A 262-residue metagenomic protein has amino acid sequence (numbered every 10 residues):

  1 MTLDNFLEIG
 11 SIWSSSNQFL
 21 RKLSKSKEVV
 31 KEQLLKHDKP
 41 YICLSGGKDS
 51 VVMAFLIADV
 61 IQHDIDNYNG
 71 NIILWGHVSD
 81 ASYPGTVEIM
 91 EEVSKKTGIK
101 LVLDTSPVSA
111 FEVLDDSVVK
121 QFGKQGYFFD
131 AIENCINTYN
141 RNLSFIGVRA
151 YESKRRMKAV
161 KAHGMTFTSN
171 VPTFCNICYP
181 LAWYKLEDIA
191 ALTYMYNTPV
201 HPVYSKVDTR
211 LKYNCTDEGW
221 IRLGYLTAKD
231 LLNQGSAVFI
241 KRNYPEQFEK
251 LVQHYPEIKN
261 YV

Functional and structural regions predicted by a protein language model:
M1-C43, K48-V262: Nucleotide-activated chemistry modules centered on ATP-dependent adenylation/adenylyltransferase
